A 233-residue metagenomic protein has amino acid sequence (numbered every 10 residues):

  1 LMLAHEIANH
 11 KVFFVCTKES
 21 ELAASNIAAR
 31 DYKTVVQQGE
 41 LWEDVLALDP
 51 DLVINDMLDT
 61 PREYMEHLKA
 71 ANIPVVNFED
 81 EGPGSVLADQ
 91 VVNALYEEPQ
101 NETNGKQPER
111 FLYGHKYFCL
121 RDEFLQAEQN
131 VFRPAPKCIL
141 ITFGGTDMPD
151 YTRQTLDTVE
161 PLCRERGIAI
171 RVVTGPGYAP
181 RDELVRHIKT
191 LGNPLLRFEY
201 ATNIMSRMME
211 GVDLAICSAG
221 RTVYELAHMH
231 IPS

Functional and structural regions predicted by a protein language model:
M2-I7, V15-Q107, F111: Active-site and donor-binding regions of nucleotide-sugar-utilizing enzymes
K11-E19, A169-P176: Short internal beta-strands
E40-D44, E63-Y64, P180-E183, N203-M208 (+1 more regions): Short acidic active-site motifs
A71-P74, G167-I168, I231: A short helix->loop->beta-strand "cap" motif at the edges of active sites that frequently abuts
L87-D150, P180-D182: A nucleotide-sugar donor-handling region in carbohydrate enzymes
R133-V212: Donor-nucleotide binding loops and adjacent catalytic segments primarily of GT-B fold Leloir glycosyltransferases
N203-S233: A donor-sugar binding/catalytic signature common to diverse glycosyltransferases and related nucleotide-sugar
